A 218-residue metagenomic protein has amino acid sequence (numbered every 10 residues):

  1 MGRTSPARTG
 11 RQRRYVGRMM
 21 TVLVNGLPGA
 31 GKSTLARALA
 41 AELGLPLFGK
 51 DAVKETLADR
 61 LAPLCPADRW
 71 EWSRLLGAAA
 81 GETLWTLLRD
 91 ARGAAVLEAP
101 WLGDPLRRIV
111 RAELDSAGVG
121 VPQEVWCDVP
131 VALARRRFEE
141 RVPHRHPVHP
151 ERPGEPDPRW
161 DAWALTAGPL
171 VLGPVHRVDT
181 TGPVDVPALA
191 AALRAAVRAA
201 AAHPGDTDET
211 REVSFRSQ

Functional and structural regions predicted by a protein language model:
V24: Hydrophobic anchor at the beta1->P-loop junction of P-loop NTPases
L27: P-loop (Walker A) phosphate-binding loop of NTP-binding proteins
A30: ATP-binding Walker
S33: Walker A/P-loop
R37-R89: Conserved substrate/cofactor phosphate-moiety recognition/catalytic segment in nucleotide-dependent phosphotransferases
L75-V119: Glycine-rich phosphate-binding loop used to anchor ATP phosphates in small-molecule kinases, encompassing both
A117-E139: Conserved phosphate-donor/acceptor-positioning beta-strand/loop module used by diverse small-molecule
P143-L189, D208-R211, F215: Small-molecule kinase domains that catalyze NTP-dependent phosphoryl transfer to phosphate-bearing small molecules
